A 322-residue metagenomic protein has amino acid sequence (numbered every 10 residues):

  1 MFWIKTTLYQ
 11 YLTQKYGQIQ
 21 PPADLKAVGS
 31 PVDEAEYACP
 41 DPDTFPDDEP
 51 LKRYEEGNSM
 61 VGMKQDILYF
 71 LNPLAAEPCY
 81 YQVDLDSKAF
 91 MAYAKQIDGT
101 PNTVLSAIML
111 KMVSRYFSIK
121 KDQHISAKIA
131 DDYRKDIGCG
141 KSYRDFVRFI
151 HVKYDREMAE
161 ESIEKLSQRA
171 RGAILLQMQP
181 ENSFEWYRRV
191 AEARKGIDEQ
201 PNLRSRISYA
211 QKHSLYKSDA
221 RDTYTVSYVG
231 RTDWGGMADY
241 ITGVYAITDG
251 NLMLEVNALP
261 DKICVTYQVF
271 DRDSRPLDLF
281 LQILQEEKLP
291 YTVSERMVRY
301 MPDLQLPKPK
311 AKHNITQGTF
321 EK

Functional and structural regions predicted by a protein language model:
M1-V32, M91-Y93, E185-R189, D239 (+3 more regions): Acyl-group handoff/entry surfaces in thioester-processing enzymes
F2, E49, D84, K88 (+3 more regions): Generic alpha-helical secondary structure signal
F2-A89, L284-K322: Non-catalytic, low-complexity flexible loops and terminal extensions
W3-L12, P101-V113, A170, P276-K288: Structural preference for long, well-ordered alpha-helical segments in enzyme cores
A35-D47, A92-I108, S208-Y224: Short, charge-rich amphipathic segments
D66-R134, V226, I263: Gly/Ser/Thr-rich phosphate-binding loops and adjoining beta-strand/alpha-helix segments that form adenosine-phosphate
R115-K322: Acyl-thioester-dependent acyl-group transfer interface
